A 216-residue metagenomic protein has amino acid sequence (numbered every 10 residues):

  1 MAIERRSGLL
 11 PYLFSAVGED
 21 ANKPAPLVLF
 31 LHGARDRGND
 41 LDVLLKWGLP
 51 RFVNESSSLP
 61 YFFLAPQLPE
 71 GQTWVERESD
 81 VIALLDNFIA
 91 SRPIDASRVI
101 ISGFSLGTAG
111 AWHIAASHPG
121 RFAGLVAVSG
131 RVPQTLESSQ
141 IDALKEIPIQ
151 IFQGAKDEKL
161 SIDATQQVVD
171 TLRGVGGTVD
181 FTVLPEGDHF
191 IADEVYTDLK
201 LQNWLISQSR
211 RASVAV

Functional and structural regions predicted by a protein language model:
M1-L27, Y61, S102-F104, I114 (+4 more regions): A domain-start/cap signature at the N-terminus of enzymes
G18-K23, P69-S105: Gly/Ser-rich "nucleophile elbow"/oxyanion-hole loop immediately N-terminal to the catalytic nucleophile in hydrolases
P26, Y61, R98, A123 (+1 more regions): Alpha/beta-hydrolase fold active-site loops
L27, L31-I82: Active-site machinery of serine-nucleophile hydrolases
G33-R37, P69-T73, S105-A109, G130-Q134 (+2 more regions): Solvent-exposed loop/turn segments at secondary-structure junctions within structured extracellular/periplasmic domains
A90-S91, S97-A143: Primarily recognizes the serine-hydrolase "nucleophile elbow" in alpha/beta-hydrolase and SGNH/GDSL folds
A123-S207: The feature captures the conserved acid-bearing segment of alpha/beta-hydrolase catalytic domains
